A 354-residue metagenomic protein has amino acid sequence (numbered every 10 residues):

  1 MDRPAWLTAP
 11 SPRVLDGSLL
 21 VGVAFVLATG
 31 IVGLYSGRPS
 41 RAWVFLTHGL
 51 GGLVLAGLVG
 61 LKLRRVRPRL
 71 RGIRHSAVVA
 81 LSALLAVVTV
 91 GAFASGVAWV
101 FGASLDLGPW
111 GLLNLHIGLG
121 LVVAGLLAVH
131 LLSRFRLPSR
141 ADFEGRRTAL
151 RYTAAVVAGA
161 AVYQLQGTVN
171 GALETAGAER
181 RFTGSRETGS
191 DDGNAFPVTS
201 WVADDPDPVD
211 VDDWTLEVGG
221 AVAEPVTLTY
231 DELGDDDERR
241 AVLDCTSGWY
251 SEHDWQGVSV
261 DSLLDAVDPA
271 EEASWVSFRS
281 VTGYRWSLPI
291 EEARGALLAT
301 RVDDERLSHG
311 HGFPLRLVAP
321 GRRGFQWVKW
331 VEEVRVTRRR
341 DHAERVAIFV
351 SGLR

Functional and structural regions predicted by a protein language model:
M1-G189, N194-P197, D205: Membrane-embedded alpha-helical bundles that constitute the cytochrome b-like, heme-associated redox core of multi-pass
F101, T168-R354: Structured, non-membrane catalytic/scaffold regions adjacent to prosthetic-group chemistry
